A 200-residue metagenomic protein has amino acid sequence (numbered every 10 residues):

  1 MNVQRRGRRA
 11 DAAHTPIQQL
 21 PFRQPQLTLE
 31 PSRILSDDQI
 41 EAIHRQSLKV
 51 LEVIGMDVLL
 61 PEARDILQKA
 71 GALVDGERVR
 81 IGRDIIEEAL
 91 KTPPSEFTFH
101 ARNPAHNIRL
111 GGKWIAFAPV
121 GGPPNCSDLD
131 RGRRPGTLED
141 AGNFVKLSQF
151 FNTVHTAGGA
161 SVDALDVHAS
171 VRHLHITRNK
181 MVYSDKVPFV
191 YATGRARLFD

Functional and structural regions predicted by a protein language model:
M1-L35, Q39, T98-V120: N-terminal basic/disordered segments at the start of proteins
L20-R23, L27-P31, Q46-S47, P124 (+2 more regions): General secondary-structure edge motif
Q24-P25, P31-P93: N-terminal alpha-helical transmembrane segments of multi-pass membrane transport and channel/translocase proteins
V79-D200: Catalytic alpha/beta active-site cores
